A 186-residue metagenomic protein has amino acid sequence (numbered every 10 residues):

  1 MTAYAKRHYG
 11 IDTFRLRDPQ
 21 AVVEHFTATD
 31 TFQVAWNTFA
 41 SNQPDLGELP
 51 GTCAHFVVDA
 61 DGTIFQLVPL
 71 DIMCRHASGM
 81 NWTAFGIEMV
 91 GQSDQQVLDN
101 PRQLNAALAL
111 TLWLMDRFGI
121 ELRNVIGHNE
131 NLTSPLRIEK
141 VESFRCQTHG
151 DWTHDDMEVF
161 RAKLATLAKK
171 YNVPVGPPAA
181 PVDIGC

Functional and structural regions predicted by a protein language model:
M1-S78, D183-G185: N-terminal catalytic cores of peptidoglycan-degrading enzymes
I11-L16, S93-C186: Basic/polar, cationic surfaces and motifs that engage anionic cell-wall and phosphate/carboxylate ligands
V23, G86-E88, I126: Soluble periplasmic/extracytoplasmic beta-strand elements of cell-envelope proteins
T27, V90-Q92: Short strand-loop junctions, especially beta-strand C-caps/beta-turns that link beta-sheets to coils or alpha-helices
F56, I87, A107: Hydrophobic/aromatic pocket-lining and membrane-interface residues
S78-M89: Short coil-to-beta-strand
